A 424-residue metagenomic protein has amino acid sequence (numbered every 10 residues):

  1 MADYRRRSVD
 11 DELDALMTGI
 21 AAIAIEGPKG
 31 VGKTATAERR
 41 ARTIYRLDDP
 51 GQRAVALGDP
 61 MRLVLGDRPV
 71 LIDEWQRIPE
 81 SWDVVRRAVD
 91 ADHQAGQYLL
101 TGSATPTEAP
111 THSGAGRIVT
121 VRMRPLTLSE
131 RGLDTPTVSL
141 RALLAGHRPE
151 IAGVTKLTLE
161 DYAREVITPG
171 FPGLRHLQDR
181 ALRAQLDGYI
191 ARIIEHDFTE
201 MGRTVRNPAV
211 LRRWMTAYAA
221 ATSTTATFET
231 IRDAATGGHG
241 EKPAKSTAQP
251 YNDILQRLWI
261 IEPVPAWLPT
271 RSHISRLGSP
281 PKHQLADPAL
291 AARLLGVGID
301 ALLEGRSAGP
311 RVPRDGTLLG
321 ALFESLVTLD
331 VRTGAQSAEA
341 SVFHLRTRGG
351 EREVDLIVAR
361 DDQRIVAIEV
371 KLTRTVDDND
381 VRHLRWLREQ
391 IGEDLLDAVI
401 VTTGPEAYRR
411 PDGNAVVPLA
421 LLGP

Functional and structural regions predicted by a protein language model:
M1-D14: N-terminal pre-Walker A segment at the start of P-loop NTPase domains
I25: Hydrophobic anchor at the beta1->P-loop junction of P-loop NTPases
K33: Conserved lysine of the Walker
T36-A37: Hydrophobic positions on the alpha1 helix immediately C-terminal to the Walker A/P-loop
L57-L99: Conserved nucleotide-sensing/catalytic segment adjacent to the nucleotide-binding pocket in NTP-handling enzymes
S103, A109-T224: Interdomain motor-coupling "hinge/lid" segment immediately C-terminal to the ATP-binding subdomain of NTP-driven enzymes
D179-R364: Accessory nucleic acid-recognition modules appended to NTPase machines
T403-P424: Domain-level recognition of nuclease-like catalytic cores that cleave nucleotide substrates
